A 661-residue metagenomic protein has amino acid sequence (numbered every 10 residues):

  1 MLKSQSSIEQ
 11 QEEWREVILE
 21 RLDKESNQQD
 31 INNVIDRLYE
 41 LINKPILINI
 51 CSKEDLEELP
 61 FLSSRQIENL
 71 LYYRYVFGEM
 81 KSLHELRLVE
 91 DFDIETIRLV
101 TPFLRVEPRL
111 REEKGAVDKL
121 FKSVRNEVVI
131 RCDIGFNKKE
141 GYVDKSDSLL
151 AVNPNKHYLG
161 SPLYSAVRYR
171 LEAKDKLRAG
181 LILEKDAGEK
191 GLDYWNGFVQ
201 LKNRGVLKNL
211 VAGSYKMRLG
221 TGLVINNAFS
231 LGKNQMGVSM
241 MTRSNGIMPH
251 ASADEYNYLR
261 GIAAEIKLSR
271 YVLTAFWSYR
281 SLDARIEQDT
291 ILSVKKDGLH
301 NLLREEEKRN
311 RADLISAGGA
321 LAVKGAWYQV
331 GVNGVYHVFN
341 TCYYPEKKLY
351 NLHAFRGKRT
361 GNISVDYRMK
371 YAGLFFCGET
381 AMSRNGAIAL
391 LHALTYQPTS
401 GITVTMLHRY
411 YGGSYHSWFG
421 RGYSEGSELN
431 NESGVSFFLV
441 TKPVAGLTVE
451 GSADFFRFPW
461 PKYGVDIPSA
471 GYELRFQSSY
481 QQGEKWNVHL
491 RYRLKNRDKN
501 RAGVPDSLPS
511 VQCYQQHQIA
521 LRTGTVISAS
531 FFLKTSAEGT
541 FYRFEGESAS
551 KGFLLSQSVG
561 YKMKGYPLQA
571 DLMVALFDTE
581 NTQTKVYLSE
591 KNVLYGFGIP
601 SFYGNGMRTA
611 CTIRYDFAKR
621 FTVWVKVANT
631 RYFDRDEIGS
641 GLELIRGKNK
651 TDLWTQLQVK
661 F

Functional and structural regions predicted by a protein language model:
L2-G205, N209-R218: Compositionally biased linear targeting/interaction segments
Y158, P162, N257, W277 (+2 more regions): Exposed, low-structure sequence patches enriched in small/polar residues
A166, R178, E184, W195-F198 (+12 more regions): Subset of outer-membrane beta-barrel
I182-W195, M248-E255, E307-N310, A381-S383 (+1 more regions): Outer-membrane beta-barrel proteins
G188-I247, A251-D283, S400-S417, Y566-T582: Outer membrane beta-barrel
T221, I225-A253, W277-K308, A354-T360 (+2 more regions): A subset of solvent-exposed loop/turn segments in beta-rich extracellular surface proteins, enriched in glycine
Y271-E307, F458-S469, K626-N629, D634-R635: Charge-patterned, long linear interaction tracts outside catalytic cores
